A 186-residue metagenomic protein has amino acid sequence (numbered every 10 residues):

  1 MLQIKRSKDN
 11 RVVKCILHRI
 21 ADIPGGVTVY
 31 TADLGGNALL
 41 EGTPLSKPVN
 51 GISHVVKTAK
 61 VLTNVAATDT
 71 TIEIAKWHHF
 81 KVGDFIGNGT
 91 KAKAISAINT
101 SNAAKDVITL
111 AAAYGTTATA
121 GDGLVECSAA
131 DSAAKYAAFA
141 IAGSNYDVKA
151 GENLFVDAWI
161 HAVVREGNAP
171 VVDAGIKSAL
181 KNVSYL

Functional and structural regions predicted by a protein language model:
M1-L186: Surface-exposed, low-hydrophobicity beta-strand/loop segments enriched in small/polar/acidic residues
